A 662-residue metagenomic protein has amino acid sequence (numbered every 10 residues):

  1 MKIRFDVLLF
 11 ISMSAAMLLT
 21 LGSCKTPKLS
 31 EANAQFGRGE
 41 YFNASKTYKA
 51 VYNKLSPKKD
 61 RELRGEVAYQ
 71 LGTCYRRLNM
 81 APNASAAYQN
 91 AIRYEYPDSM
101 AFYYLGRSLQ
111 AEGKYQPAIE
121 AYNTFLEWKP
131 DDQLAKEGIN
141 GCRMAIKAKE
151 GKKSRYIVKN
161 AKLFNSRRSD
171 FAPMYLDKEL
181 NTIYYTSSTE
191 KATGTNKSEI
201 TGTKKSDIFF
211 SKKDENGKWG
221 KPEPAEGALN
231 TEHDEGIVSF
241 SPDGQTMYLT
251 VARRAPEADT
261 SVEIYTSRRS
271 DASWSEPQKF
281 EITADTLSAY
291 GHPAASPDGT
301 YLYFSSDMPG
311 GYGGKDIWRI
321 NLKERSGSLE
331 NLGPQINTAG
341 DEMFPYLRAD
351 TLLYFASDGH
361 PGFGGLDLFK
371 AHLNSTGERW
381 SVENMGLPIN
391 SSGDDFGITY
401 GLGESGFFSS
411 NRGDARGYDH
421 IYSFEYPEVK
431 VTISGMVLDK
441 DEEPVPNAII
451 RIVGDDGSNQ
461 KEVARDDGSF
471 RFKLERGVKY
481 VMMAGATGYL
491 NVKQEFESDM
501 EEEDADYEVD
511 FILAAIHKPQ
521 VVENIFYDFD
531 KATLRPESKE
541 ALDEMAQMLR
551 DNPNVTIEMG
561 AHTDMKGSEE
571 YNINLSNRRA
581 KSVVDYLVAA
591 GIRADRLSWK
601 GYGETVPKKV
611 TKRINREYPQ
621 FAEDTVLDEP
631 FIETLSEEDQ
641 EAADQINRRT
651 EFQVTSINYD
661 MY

Functional and structural regions predicted by a protein language model:
A32, V431-K440, G468, F511: A short, amphipathic beta-strand motif
R38, F42, A81, A101-Y104 (+5 more regions): Short, conserved micro-motifs composed of acidic
S357, P361-G364, H562-Y662: Periplasmic OmpA-like peptidoglycan-binding domain that tethers envelope proteins to the cell wall
D455-S469: Short, acidic Ser/Thr/Gly-rich low-complexity loop/linker segments typical of extracellular and cell-surface proteins
V478-Y489: A short, solvent-exposed beta-strand micro-motif common in secreted/extracellular proteins
T487-D510: Structured interaction patches on ligand/partner-binding surfaces of diverse proteins
A515-V555, T563-E570, L635-S656: Short, solvent-exposed beta-strand/turn patches at coil↔beta or beta↔helix junctions that act as interaction loops
